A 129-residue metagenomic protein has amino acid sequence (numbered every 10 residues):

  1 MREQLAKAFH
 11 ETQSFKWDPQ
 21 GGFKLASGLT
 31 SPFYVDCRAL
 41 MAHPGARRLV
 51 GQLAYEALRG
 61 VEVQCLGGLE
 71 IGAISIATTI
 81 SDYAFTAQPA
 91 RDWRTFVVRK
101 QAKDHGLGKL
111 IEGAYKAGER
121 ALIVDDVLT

Functional and structural regions predicted by a protein language model:
M1-E62: Active-site-facing substrate-recognition patch
G28, L66, T95: Conserved hydrophobic/aromatic pocket- or pore-lining residues that grip, position, or stack substrates in active sites
R59-Q64, Y115-E119: Short helix-loop-beta connector
E62-G72: Short glycine-rich phosphate-binding loop at a beta-alpha junction
G67, L122-V124: Structural motif
S75: Conserved SAM/SAH-binding loop-helix junction of Class I S-adenosyl-L-methionine-dependent methyltransferases
T78-L122: Short, glycine/charge-rich flexible loops or terminal/linker lids adjacent to PRPP-binding catalytic cores
V127-T129: Acidic, divalent-metal-coordinating active-site segment for phosphoryl/phosphodiester hydrolysis, typified by short
